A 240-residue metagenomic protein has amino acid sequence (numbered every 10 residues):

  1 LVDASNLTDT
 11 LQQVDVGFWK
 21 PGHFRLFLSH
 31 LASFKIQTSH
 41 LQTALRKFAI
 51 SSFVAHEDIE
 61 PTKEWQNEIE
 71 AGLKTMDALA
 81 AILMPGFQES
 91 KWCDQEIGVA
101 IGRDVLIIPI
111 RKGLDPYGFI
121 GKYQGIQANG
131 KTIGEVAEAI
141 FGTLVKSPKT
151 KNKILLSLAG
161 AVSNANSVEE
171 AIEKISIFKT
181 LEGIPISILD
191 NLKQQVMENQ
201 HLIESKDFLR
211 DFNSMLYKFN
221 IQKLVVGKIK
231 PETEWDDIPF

Functional and structural regions predicted by a protein language model:
L1-A78, D211-M215, F219-N220, I229-F240: Conserved N-terminal substructure of TIR/SEFIR domains
L1-K20, L114-F240: C-terminal interaction surface of TIR/SEFIR-family domains
Q42-F53, D58-N152, N199-L202: Cross-kingdom TIR/SEFIR domain
